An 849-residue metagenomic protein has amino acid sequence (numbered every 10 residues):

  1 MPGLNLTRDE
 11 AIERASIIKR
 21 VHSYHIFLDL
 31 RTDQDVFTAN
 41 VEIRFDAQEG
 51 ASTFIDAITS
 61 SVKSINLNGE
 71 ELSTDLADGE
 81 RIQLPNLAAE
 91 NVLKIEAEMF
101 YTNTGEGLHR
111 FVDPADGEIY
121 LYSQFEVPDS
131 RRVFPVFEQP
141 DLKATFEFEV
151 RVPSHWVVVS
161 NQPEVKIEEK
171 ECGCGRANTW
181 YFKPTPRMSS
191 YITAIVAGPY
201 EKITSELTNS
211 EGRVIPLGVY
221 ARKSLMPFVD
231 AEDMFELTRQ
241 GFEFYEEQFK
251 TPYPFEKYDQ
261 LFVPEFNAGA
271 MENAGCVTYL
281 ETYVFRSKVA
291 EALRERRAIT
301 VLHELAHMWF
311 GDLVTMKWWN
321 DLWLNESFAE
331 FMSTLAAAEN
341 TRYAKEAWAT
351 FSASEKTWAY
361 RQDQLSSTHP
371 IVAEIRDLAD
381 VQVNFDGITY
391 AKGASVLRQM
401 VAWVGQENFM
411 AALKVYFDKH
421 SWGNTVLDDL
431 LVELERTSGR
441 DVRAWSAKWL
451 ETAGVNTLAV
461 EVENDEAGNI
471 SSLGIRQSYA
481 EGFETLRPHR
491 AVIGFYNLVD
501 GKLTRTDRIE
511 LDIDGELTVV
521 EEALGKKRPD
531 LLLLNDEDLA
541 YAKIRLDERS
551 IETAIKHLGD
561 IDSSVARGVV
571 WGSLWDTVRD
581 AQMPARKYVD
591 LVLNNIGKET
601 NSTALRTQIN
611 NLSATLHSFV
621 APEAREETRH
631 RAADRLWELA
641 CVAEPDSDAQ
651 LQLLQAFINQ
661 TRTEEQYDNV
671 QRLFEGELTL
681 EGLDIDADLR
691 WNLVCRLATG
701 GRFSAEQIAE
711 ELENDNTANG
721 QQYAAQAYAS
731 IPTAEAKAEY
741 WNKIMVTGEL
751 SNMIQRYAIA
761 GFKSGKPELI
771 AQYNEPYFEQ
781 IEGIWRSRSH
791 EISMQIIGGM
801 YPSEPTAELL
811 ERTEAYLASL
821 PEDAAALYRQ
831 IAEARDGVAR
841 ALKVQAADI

Functional and structural regions predicted by a protein language model:
M1-T38, P114-Y120, P140, R443-A447: N-terminal, polar/Ser/Thr-rich
G3, A15, E98-E206, E374 (+2 more regions): Extended, low-hydrophobicity, Ser/Thr/Pro/Gly-biased non-transmembrane segments
S23-G50, V460-E466, I475: Extracellular ectodomain segments of secreted/surface proteins
E42-T59, E138, E147-P153, G474-G494: Surface-exposed beta-strand/loop patches in extracellular or lumenal glycoproteins
A57-P114, P135-E138, C172-T179, E516-K527: A surface-exposed beta-strand-loop module
S61-L67, V442-R443, A453-L534: Beta-strand-rich binding/interaction modules
F182, E211-V214, G218-G482, A614-T615 (+3 more regions): Hydrophobic alpha-helical and helix-loop surface patches within well-folded domains that function as non-catalytic
G387, A467-I470, F483-T485, L498-R505 (+1 more regions): Long, ordered, helix-rich scaffold segments
